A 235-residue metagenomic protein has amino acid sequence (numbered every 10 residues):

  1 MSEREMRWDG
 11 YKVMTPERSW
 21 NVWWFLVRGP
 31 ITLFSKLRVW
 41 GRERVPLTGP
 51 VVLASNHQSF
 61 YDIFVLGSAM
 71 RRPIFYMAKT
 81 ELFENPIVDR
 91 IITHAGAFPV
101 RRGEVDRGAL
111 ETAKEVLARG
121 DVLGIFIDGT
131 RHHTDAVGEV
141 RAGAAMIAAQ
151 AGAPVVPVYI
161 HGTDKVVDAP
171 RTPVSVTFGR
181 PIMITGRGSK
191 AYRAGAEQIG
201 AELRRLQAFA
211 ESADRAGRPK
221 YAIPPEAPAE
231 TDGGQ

Functional and structural regions predicted by a protein language model:
M1-S19, G108-Q235: Non-catalytic C-terminal accessory region of glycerolipid acyltransferases and related lyso-lipid remodeling enzymes
N21-F25, T32-L33, V45-E104, T112: Catalytic core of membrane glycerolipid acyltransferases/transacylases, capturing the structured, soluble-facing
F25-L26, I199: Generic structural signal for hydrophobic residues
T32-V39, Y159-H161: Short gly/ser/thr-rich secondary-structure transition/capping motifs
L37, I74, V174-V176: A broad, low-specificity signal marking well-ordered, structured residues that form hydrophobic/aromatic
V39, A97-P99, V155, S175: Conserved beta-strand scaffold positions in the cores of enzyme catalytic domains, especially in NTP/NDP-utilizing
R42: A short, basic/flexible loop-to-alpha-helix module at the beginning of a structural domain
